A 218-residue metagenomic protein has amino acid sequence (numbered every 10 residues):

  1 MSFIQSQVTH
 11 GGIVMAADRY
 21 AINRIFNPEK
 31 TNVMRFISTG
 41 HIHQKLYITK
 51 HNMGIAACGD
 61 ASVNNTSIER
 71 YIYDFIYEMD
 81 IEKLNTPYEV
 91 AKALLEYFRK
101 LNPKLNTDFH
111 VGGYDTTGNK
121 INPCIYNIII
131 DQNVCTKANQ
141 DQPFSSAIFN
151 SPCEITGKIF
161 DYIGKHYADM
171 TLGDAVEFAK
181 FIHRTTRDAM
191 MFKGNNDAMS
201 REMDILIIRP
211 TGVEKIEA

Functional and structural regions predicted by a protein language model:
M1-A218: N-terminal nucleophile
